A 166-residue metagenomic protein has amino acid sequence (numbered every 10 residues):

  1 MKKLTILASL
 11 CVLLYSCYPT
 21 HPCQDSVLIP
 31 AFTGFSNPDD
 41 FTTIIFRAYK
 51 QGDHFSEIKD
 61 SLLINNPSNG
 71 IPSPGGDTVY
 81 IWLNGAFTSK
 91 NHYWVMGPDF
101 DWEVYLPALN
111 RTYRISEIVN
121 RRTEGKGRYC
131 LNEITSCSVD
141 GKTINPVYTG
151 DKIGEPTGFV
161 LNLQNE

Functional and structural regions predicted by a protein language model:
M1-L4: Positively charged n-region of N-terminal signal peptides that target proteins for export
L13-S16: C-terminal motif of bacterial Sec signal peptides marking the signal peptidase cleavage site
Y18-T20: Bacterial signal peptide processing site
C23-P30: Contiguous beta-strand segments within globular domains
A31-D39: Structural motif
D40-I44, F100: Short beta-strand/loop motifs in extracellular/secreted proteins, especially within beta-sandwich accessory domains
Y49-R111: Tryptophan-paired
R114-E166: Glycine-rich, aromatic-bearing surface loops/beta-hairpins
